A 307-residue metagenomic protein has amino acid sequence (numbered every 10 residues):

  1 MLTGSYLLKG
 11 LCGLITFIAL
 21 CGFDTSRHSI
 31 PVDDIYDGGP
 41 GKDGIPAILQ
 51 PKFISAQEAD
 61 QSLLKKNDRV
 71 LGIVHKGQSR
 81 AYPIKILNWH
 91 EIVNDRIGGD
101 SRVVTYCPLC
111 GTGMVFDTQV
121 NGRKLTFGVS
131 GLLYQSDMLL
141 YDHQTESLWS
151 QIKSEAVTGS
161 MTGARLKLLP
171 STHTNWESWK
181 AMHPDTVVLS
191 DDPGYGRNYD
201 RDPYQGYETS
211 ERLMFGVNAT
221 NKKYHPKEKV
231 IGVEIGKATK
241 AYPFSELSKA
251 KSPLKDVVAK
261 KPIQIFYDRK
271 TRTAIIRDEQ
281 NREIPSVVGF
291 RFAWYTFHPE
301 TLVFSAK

Functional and structural regions predicted by a protein language model:
M1-L11: Bacterial N-terminal signal peptides that target proteins for export
G10-A19: Bacterial N-terminal signal peptides
D24-K307: Mid-to-C-terminal functional-domain signal that highlights helix-capping/loop sites within ligand-binding modules
